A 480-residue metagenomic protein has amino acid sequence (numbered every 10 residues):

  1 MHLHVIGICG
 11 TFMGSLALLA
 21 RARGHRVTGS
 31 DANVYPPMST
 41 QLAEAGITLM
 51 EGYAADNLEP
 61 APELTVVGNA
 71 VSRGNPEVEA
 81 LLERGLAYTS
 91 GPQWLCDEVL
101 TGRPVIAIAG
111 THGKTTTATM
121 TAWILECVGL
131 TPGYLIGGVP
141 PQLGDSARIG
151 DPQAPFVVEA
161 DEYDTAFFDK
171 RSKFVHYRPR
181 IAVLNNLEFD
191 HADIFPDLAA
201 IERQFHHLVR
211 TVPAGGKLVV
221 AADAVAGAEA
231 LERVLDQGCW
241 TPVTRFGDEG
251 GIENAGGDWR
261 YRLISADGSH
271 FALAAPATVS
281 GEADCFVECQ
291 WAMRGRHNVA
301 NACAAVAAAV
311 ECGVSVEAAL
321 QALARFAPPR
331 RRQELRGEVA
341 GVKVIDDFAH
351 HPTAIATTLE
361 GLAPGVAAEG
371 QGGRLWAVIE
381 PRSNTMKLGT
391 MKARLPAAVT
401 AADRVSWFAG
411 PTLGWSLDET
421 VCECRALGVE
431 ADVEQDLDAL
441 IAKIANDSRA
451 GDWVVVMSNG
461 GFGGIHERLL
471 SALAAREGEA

Functional and structural regions predicted by a protein language model:
M1-M38, A43-T48, P60-T65, E83-L86 (+7 more regions): ATP-dependent carboxylate-amine ligase
L19-A22, N57-P60, N69, R73-A222 (+3 more regions): Phosphate-binding loop of NTP-binding sites
S30, G52, G91, L135 (+5 more regions): Generic beta-sheet signal
E44-M50, V67-G68, N75-V78: Cofactor-cradling patches in redox/metallo enzymes
G52-A55, P92, L437-D438: Conserved SAM/SAH-binding loop
P62-G68, R103-I108, I149, N254-H270 (+1 more regions): Short, surface-exposed amphipathic charged segments that create phosphate/polyanion-binding patches used for binding
G150-Q153, V279, E338-V339: Short acidic-glycine loop/turn motifs at beta-strand connectors
L263-V287: Acidic-glycine-rich active-site phosphate/pyrophosphate-binding loop
